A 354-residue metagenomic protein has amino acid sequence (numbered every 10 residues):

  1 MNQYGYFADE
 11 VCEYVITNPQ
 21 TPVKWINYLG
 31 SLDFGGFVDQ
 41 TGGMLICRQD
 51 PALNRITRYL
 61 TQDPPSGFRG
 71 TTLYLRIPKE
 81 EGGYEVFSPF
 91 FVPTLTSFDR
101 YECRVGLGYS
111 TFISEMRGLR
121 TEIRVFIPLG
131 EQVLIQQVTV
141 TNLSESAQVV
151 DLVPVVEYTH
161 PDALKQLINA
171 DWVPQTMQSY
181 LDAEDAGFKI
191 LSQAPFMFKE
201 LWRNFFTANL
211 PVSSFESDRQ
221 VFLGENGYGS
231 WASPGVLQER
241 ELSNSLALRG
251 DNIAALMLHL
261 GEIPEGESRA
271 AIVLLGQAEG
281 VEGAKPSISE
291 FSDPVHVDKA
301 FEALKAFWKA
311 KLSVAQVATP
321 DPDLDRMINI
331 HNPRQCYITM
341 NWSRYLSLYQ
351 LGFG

Functional and structural regions predicted by a protein language model:
M1-G354: Anionic coordination/interaction segments
